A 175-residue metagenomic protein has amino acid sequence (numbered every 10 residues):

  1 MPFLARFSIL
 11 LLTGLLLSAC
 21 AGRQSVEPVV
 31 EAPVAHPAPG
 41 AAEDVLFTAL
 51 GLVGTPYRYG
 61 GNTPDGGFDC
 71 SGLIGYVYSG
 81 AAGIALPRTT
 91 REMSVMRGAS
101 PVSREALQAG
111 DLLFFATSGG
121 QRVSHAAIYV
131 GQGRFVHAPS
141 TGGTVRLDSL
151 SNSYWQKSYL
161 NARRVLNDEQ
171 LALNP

Functional and structural regions predicted by a protein language model:
M1-C20: Sec-dependent bacterial lipoprotein signal peptides
G14-P39: Bacterial Sec signal peptide processing site at the extreme N-terminus
V30, L171-P175: Intrinsically disordered, low-complexity segments enriched in small/polar and acidic residues
P33-H36, I84-T144: ...with weaker cross-activation on analogous glycine-rich loops/strands in unrelated enzymes
P39-E43, P64-G72, M96-R97, P101 (+1 more regions): Soluble non-cytosolic domains of exported or imported proteins
A42-L46, L50, S71-G75, L107 (+1 more regions): Extracytoplasmic/secreted envelope proteins and their assembly/folding machinery, especially bacterial periplasmic
R58-P87: Secreted/periplasmic proteins that engage bacterial cell-wall peptidoglycan
G143-S153: Catalytic alpha/beta core of large soluble enzyme barrels
